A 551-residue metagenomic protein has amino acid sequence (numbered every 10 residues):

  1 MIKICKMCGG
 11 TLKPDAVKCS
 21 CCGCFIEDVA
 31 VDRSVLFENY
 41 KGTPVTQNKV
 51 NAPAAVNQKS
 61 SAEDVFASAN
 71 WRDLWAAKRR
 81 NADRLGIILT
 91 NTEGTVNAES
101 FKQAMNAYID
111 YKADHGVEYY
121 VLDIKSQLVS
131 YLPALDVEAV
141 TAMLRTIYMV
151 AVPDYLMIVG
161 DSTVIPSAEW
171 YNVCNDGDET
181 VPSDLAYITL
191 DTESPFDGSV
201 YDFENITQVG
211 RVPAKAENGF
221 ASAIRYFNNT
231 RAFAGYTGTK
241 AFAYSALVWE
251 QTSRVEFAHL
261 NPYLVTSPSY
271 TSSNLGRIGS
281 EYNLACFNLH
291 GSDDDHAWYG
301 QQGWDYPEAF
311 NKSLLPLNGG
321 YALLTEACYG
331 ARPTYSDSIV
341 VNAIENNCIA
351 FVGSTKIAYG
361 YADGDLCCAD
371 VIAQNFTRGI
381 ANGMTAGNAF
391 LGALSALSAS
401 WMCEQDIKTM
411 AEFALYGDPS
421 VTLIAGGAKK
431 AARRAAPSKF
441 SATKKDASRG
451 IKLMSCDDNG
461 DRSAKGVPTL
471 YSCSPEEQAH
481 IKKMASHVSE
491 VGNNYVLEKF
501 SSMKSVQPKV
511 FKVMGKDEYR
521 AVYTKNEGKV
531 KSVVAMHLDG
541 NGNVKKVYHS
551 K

Functional and structural regions predicted by a protein language model:
I2, A16: Residues immediately within or flanking Cys/His clusters that coordinate Zn2+ in small zinc-binding modules
C5-C8, C19-C22: Short cysteine-rich clusters marking metal-coordination/redox-active sites
G23-R33: Short Cys/His-rich micro-motifs in 6-15 aa windows
D32-P44: Short, intrinsically disordered terminal segments enriched in charged and Pro/Gly residues
G42-M454: Cysteine-dependent hydrolase recognition
K444-G450, S455-K512: Short, non-transmembrane alpha-helical segments in secretory-pathway proteins
L497-N541, S550: Exposed beta-strand-loop-beta-strand "reactive/processing" segments of non-cytosolic proteins
